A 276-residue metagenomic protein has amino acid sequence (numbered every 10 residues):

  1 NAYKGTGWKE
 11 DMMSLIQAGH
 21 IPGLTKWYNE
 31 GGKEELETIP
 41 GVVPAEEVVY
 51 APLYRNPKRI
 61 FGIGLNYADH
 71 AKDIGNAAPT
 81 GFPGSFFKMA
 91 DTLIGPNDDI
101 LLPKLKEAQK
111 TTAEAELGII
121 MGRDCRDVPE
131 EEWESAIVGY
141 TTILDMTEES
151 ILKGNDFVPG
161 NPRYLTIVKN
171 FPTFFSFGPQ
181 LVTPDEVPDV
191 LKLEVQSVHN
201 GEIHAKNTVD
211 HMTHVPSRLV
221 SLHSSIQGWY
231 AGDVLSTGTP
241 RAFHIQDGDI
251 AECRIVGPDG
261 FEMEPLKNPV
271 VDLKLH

Functional and structural regions predicted by a protein language model:
N1-G81, I203, I250, M263 (+1 more regions): N-terminal non-catalytic cap/leader segment that marks the start of a structured domain
A2-K4, N76-F82, P129-T141: Short Gly/aromatic-enriched secondary-structure transition segments
N29, E37-E47, H70, P103 (+1 more regions): Catalytic-pocket segment enriched in acidic/His residues
Y50-P52, D73-N76, I100-T111, L117 (+3 more regions): A generic local secondary-structure boundary/capping motif
P52-L53, R59, Q109-T111, S221 (+2 more regions): Residue "hotspots" at secondary-structure boundaries inside conserved domains
N56, T112-A115, W133-I137, N170-S176 (+1 more regions): Short gly/pro-enriched beta-turn/loop segments at secondary-structure junctions
L65, K88-A90, N97, K104 (+5 more regions): Short, structured patches in soluble enzyme cores that scaffold and shape functional sites
A77-P96, A113, E252-G257: Structural signature of FAD isoalloxazine-binding scaffolds in flavoprotein oxidoreductases
